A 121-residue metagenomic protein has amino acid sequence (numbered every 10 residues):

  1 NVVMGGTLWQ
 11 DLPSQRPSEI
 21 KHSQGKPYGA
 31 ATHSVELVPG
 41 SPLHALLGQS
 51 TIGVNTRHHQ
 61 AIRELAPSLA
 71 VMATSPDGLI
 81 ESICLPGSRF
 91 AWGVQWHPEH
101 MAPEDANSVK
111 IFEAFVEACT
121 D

Functional and structural regions predicted by a protein language model:
N1-V3: Hydrophobic, aromatic-enriched interface-forming segments
G6: A short helix-turn-beta junction within AAA+ P-loop NTPase domains corresponding to the substrate/partner-engaging
P13-D121: Amide-donor transfer/coupling interface in amidating biosynthetic enzymes
